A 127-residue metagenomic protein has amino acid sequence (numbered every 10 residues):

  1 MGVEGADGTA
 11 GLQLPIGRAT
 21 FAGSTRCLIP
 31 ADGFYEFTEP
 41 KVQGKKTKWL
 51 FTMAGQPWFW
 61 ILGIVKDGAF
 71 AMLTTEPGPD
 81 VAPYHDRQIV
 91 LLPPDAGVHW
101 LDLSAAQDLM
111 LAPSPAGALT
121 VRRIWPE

Functional and structural regions predicted by a protein language model:
M1-E127: A structured binding-face within diverse protein domains that lines the active/interaction site
